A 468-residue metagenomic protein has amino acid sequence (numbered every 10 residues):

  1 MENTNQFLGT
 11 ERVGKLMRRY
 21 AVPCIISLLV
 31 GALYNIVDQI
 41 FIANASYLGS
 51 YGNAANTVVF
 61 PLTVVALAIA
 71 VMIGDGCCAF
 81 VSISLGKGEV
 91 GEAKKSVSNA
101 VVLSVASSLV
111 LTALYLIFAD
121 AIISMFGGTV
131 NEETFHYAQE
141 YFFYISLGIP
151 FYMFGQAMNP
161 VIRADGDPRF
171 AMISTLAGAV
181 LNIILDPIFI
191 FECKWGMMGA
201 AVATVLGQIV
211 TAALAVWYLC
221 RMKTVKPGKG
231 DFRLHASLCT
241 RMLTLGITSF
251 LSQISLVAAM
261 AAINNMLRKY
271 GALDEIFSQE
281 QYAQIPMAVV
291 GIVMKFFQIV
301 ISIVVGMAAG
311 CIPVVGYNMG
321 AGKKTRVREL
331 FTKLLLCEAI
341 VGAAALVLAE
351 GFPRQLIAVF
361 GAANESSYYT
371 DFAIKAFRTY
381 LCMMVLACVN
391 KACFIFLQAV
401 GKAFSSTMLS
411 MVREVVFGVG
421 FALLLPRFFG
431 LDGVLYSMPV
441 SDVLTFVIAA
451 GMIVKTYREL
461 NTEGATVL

Functional and structural regions predicted by a protein language model:
M1-A21, V81-G148, E192-I247, V315-M383 (+1 more regions): Short alpha-helical transmembrane segments in multi-pass integral membrane proteins
G14-L33, V37, L62-I69, L147 (+5 more regions): Residue-level signal for short hydrophobic patches within transmembrane helices of multi-pass membrane transporters
R19-D38, Y144, G178, G207-T211 (+2 more regions): Transmembrane helical elements of multi-pass membrane transporters/channels
C24, L28, I40, A79 (+15 more regions): Transmembrane alpha-helix boundary and packing residues in multipass membrane permease domains and related
S27, I145-R163, A171-A179, A200-A213 (+5 more regions): Short runs within selected transmembrane alpha-helices of multi-pass transporters and secretion channels
L29, L33-A54, I123-E132, I188-W195 (+5 more regions): Helix-terminus/linker motif at the lipid-water interface of multi-pass membrane proteins
S50-P61, A138, F142, A201 (+2 more regions): Small-residue hotspots at the loop-to-helix junctions and early N-terminal turns of transmembrane alpha-helices
N53-A113, Y152-A171, M287-V347, G351-P353 (+1 more regions): Small-residue-rich hydrophobic transmembrane alpha-helices
